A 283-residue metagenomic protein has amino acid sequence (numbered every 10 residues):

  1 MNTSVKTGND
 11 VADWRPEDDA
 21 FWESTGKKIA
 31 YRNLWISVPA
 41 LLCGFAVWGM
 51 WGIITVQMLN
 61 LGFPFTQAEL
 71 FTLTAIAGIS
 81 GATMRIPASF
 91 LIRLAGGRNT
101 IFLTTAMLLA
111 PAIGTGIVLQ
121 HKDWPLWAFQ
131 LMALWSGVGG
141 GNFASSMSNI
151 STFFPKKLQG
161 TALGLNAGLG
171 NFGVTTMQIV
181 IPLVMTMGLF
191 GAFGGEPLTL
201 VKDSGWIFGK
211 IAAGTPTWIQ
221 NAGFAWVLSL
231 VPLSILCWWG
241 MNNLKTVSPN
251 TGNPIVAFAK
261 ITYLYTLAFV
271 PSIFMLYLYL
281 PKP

Functional and structural regions predicted by a protein language model:
M1-A46: Cytosolic juxtamembrane N-terminal segment immediately preceding the first transmembrane helix of multi-pass
R32-F63, M177-I181: Extracytoplasmic
T72-F90: Central cavity-lining transmembrane alpha-helices of secondary-active solute carriers, predominantly the Major
A106-D123: C-terminal ends and interior cores of transmembrane alpha-helices in multi-pass membrane transporters/permeases
P111, P125-G141: Hydrophobic core of transmembrane alpha-helices in multi-pass small-molecule transporters, especially MFS/SLC-type
G140, G160-F190: Glycine-rich segments within core transmembrane alpha-helices of 12-TM secondary carriers
V227-P249, L264-P281: C-terminal membrane-cytosol helix-exit motif in multi-pass small-molecule transporters
